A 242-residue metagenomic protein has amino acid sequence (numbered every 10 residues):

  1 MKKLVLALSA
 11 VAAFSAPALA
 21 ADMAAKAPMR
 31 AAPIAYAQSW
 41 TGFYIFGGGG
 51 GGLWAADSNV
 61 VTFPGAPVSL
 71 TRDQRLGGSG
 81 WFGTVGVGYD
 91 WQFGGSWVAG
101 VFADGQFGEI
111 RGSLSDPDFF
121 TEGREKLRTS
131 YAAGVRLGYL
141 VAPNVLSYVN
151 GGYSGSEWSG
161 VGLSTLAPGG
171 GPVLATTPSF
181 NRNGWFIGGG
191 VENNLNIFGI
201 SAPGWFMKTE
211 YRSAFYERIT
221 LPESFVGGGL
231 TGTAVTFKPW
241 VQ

Functional and structural regions predicted by a protein language model:
K2-Q242: Gram-negative outer-membrane beta-barrel domains
